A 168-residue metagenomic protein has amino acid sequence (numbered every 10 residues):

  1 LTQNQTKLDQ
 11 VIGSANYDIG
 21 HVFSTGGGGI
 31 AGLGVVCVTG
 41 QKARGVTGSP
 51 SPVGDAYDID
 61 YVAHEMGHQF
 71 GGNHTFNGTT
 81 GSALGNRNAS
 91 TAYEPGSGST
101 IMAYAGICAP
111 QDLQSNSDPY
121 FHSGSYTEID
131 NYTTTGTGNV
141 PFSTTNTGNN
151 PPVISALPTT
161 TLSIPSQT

Functional and structural regions predicted by a protein language model:
L1-T168: Extracellular (secreted or membrane-anchored) zinc-dependent metallopeptidases, primarily metzincins but also closely
